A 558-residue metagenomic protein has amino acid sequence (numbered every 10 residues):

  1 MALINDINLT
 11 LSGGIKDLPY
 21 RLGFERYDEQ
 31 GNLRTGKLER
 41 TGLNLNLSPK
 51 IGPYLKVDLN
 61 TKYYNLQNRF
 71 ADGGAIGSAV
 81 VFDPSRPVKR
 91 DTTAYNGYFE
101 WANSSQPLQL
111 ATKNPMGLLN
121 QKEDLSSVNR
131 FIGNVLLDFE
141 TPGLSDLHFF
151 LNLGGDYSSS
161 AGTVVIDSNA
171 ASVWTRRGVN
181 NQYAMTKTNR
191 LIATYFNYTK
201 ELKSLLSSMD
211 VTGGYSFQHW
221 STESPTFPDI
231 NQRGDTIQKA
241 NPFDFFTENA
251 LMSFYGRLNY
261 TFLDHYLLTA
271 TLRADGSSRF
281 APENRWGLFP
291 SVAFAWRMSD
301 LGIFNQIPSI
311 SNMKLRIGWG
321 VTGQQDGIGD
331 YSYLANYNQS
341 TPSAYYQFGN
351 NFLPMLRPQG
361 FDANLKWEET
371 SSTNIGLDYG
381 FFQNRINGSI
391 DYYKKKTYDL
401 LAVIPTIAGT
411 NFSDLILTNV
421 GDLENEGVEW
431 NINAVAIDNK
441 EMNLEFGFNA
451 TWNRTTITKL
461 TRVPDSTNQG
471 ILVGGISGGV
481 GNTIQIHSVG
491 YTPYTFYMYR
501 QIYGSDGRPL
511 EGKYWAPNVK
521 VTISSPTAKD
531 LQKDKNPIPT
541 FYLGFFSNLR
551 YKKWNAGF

Functional and structural regions predicted by a protein language model:
M1, A171-R176: Flexible, solvent-exposed loop segments that connect beta-strands
M1-R34, A71-A75, L118-L125, L136-E140 (+1 more regions): Residues embedded in well-ordered regular secondary structure
R40, N46-L55, N60-N65, G73-G74 (+4 more regions): Extracellular/periplasmic, surface-exposed regions of secreted and cell-surface proteins
A75-S85, Q339: Acidic, Ser/Thr-rich peripheral helices and adjacent loops at domain boundaries
L125-S127, K533-I538: Short, glycine-rich nucleotide/cofactor-binding loops
D362, Y499, A516-N518, N536: Solvent-exposed beta-strand/coil patches in large extracellular/periplasmic or lumenal scaffold regions
E445, N536-F558: Conserved C-terminal beta-signal and adjacent last beta-strands/turns of outer-membrane beta-barrel proteins
